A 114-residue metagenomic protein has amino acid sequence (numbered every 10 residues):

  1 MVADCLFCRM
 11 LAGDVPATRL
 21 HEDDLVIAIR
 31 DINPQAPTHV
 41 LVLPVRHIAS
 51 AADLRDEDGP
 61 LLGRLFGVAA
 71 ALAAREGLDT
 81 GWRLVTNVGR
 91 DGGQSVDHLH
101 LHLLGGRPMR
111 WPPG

Functional and structural regions predicted by a protein language model:
M1-G114: HIT superfamily nucleotide-processing domains
